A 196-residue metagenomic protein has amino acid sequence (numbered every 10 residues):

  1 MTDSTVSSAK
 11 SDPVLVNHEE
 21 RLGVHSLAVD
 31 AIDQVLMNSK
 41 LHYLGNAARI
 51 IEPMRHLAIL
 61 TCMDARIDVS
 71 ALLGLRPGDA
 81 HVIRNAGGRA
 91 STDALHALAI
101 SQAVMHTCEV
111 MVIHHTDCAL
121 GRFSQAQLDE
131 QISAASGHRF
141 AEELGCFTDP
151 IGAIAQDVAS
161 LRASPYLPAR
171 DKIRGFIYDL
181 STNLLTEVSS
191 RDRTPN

Functional and structural regions predicted by a protein language model:
T2-P53, G87-D93, V104, L120-N196: Divalent-metal-activated hydrolytic enzyme cores
M37-A97: Conserved beta-strand-loop surface patch within small alpha/beta domains used for substrate/adaptor or ligand engagement
H56, E109, K172: Residues at the starts of beta-strands that form the adenosine-phosphate
I59, V112, R174-G175: A structural signal for short, well-ordered beta-strand segments
C62-M63, N85-A86, H115-T116, Y178-L180: Fold-independent oxyanion-binding glycine-rich loops and adjacent beta-strand/coil segments at enzyme active sites
R66, C118-A119: Solvent-exposed loop/turn segments at secondary-structure junctions within structured extracellular/periplasmic domains
G74, Q102-T107: Alpha-helix C-terminal capping segments
H106-H115: Ordered, amphipathic secondary-structure segments that act as subunit-interaction surfaces in large macromolecular
